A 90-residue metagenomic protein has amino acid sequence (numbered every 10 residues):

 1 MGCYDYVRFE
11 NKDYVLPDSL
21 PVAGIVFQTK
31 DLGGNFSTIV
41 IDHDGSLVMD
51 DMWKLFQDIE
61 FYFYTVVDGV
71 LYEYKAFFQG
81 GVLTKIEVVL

Functional and structural regions predicted by a protein language model:
M1-G24, G33: Amphipathic alpha-helical packing elements
V7, I25-K30, N35-G45, Y72-G80: Broad, structure-driven detector of short, well-ordered beta-strand segments within folded domains
D13, D44-S46, L90: Charged, low-complexity surface segments at secondary-structure and domain boundaries
S19, M52, V88: Surface loops and adjacent helix of pleckstrin homology
N35-V70: Acidic, low-complexity, intrinsically disordered interaction modules
E60-L90: Short, compact, well-ordered microdomains
